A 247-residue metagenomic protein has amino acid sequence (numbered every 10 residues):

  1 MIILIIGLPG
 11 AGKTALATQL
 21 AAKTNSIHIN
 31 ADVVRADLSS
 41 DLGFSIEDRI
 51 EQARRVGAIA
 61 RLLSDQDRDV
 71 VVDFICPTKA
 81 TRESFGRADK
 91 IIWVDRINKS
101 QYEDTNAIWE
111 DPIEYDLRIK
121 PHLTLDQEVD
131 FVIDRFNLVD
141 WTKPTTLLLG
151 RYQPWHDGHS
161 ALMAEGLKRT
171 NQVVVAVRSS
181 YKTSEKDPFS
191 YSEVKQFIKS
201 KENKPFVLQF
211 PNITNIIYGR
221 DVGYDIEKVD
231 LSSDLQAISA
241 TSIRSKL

Functional and structural regions predicted by a protein language model:
P9: The conserved Walker
K13: Conserved lysine of the Walker
A17-R61: Conserved substrate/cofactor phosphate-moiety recognition/catalytic segment in nucleotide-dependent phosphotransferases
T24, R87-A88, E114, N203 (+1 more regions): Short, structured coil segments at secondary-structure junctions
S45-N98: Glycine-rich phosphate-binding loop used to anchor ATP phosphates in small-molecule kinases, encompassing both
S84, V94-V139: Small-molecule kinase domains that catalyze NTP-dependent phosphoryl transfer to phosphate-bearing small molecules
N137-L247: Nucleotidyltransferase catalytic core that binds NTPs
